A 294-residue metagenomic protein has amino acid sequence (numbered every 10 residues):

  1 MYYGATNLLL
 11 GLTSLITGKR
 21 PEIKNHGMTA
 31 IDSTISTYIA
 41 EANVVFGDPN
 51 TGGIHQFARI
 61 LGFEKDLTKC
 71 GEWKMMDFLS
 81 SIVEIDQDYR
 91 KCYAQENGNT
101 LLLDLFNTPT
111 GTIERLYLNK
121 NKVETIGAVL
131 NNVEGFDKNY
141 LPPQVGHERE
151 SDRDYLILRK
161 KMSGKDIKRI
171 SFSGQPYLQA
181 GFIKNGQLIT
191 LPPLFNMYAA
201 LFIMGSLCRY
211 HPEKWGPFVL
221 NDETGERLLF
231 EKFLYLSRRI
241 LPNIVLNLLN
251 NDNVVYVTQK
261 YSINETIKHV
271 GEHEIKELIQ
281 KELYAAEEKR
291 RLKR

Functional and structural regions predicted by a protein language model:
M1-R294: Terminal alpha-helical segments
